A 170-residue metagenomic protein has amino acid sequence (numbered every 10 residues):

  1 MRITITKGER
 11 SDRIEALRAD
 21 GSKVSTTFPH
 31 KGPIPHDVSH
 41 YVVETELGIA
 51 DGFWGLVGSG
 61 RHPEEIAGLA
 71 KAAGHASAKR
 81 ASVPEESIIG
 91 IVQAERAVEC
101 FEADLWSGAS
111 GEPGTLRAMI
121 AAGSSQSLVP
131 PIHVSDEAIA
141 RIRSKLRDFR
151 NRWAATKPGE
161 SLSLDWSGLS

Functional and structural regions predicted by a protein language model:
M1-R10, E15-G21: Short N-terminal edge-element motif at the start of the domain
R2-T4, E9, T26, K31-P35 (+2 more regions): Metalloprotease/metallohydrolase-associated module, dominated by Zn2+-dependent proteases
V43: Short active-site segment of divalent metal-dependent hydrolases/proteases that encodes the spacing between
